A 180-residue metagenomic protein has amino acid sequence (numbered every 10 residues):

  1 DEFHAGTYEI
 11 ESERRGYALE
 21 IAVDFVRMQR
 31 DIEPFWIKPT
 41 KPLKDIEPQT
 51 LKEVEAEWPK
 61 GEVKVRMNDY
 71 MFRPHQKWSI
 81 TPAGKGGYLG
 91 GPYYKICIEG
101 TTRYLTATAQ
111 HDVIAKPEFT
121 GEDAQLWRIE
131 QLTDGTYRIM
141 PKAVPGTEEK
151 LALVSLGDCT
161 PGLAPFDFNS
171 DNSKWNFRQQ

Functional and structural regions predicted by a protein language model:
D1-Q180: Lectin-like carbohydrate-binding module/patch detector with strong preference for beta-trefoil
